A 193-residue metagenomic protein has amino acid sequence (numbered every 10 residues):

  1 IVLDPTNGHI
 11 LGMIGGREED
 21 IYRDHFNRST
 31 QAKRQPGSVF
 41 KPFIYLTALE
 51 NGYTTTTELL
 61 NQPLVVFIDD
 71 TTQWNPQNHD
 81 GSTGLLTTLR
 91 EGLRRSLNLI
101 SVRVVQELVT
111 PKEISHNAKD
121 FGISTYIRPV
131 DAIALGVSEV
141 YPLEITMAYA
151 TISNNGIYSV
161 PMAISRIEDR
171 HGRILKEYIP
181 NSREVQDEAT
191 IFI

Functional and structural regions predicted by a protein language model:
I1-D4, M13, D20-T30, F40 (+1 more regions): A penicillin-recognizing enzyme superfamily signal
I1-L3, L11-M13, T57-E58, E91 (+6 more regions): Structural recognition of the beta-strand scaffold that forms the well-ordered cores of secreted hydrolase catalytic
T6-H9, R17-I21, Q35, L64-F67 (+5 more regions): Solvent-exposed loop/turn segments at secondary-structure junctions within structured extracellular/periplasmic domains
N7-G8, R34-N61, G92, A148-I152: Active-site SXXK
G16, I21-R23, L49, T56 (+2 more regions): Proteins synthesized as precursors that undergo proteolytic processing into mature forms
T47, N51-T55, L108, A118 (+3 more regions): A generic secondary-structure signal for well-formed alpha-helical elements
Y53-I114, Y158, R170-I193: Conserved catalytic neighborhood of penicillin-recognizing serine enzymes
T71-N78, L108-M147: Mid-domain, small-residue-enriched loop/turn segments at the edges of structured enzyme/sensor domains
